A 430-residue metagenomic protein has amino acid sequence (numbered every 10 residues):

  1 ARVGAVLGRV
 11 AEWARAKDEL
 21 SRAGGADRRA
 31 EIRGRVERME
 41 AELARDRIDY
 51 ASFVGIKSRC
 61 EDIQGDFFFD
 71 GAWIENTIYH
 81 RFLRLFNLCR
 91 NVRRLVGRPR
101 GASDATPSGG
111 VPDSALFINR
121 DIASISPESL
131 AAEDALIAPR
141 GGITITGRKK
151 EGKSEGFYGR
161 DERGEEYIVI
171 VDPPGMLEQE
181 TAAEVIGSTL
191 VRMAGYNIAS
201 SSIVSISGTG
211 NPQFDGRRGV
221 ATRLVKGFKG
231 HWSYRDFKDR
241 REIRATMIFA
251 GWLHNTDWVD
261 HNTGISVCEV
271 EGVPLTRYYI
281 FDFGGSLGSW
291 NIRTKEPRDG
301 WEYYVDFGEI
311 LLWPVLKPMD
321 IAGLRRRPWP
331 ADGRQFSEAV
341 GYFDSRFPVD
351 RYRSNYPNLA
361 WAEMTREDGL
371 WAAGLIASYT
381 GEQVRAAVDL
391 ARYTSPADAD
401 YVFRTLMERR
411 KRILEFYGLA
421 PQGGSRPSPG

Functional and structural regions predicted by a protein language model:
V3-G147, G164, L370-G430: Regulatory N- and C-terminal appendages and interdomain linkers associated with kinase/kinase-like NTP transferase
A11, V185-T189, M247, R404: Solvent-exposed, polar/charged alpha-helical surfaces in well-ordered, non-transmembrane soluble domains, broadly
D49-A72, V270-P429: C-terminal catalytic region of ATP-dependent kinase domains
A132-S233: Conserved ATP-binding subdomain of kinase catalytic cores across diverse folds
K153, L177-V185, F237-I243, L253-N255 (+4 more regions): Soluble non-cytosolic domains of exported or imported proteins
R192, H254, D389: Short polybasic/polar patches that bind polyanions
G210-N255, V267-L275, Y279, I292: ATP-dependent phospho-/nucleotidyl transfer catalytic cores
H261-I265: Hydrophobic residue at the +6 position relative to the catalytic HRD Asp in the kinase catalytic loop
